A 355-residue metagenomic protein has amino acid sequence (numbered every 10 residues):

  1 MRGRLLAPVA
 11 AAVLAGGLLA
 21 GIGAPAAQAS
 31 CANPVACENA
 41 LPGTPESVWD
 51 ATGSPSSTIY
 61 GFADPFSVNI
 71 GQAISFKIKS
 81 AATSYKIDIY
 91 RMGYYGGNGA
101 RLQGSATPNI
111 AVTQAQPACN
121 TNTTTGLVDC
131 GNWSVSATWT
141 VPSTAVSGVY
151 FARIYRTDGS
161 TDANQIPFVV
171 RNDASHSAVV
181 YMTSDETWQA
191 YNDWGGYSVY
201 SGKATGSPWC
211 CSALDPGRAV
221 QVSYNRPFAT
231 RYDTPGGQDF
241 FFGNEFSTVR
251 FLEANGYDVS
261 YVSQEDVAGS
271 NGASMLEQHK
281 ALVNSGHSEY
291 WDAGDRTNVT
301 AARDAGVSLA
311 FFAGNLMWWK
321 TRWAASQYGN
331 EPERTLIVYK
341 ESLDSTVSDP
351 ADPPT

Functional and structural regions predicted by a protein language model:
M1-A29: Secretory targeting and sorting signals
S30-T58: Proline/serine/threonine-rich low-complexity linkers at boundaries of modular beta-sandwich domains
P55, I59-F168: Ligand-binding face of N-terminal immunoglobulin V-set domains in extracellular IgSF glycoproteins
T83-Y85, I89-G93, A106, S160-L276: Aromatic-Pro/Gly-enriched surface loop or interdomain linker that acts as a lid/target-recognition segment
D88-Y90, N98-L102, F151-A152, D162-P167 (+6 more regions): Short, solvent-exposed loop/turn and secondary-structure capping segments
A115-G131, A137-T140, T144-V146, G237-A325: Helical hinge/lid and interdomain linker segments adjacent to catalytic or ligand-binding clefts that mediate domain
W319-T355: An acidic, glycine-rich "communication" segment
